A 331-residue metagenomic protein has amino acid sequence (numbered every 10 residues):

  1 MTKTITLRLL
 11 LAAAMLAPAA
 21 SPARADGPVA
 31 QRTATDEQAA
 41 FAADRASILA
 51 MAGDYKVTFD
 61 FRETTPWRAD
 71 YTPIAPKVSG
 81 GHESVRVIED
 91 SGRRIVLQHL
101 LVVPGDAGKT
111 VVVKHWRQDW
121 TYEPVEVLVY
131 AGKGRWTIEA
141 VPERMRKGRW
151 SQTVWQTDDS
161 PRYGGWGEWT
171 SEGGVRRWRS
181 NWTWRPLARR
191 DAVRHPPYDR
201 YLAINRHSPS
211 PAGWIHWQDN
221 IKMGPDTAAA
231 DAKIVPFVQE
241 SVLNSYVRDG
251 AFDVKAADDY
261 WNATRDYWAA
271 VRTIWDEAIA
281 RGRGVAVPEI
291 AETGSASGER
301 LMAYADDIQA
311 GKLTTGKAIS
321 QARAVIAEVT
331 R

Functional and structural regions predicted by a protein language model:
M1-L10: Bacterial N-terminal signal peptides that target proteins for export
P18-A20: N-terminal signal peptide c-region/cleavage motif recognized by signal peptidases
P22-A25: Boundary at the C-terminal end of the N-terminal hydrophobic targeting segment
Q38-D54: N-terminal helix-cap/turn-to-beta initiation motif at the start of protein domains
R68, D90-G134: N-terminal intrinsically disordered, cationic/polar leader segments that include organellar targeting peptides
P73-A75, S79-E89, Q98-L100, R117-Q118 (+3 more regions): Hydrophobic/aromatic beta-strand elements that line small-molecule binding cavities or substrate pockets in beta-rich
K147-L202, K222: Short helix-loop boundary/capping segments
D199-R206, P211-R331: Acidic, serine/threonine-rich low-complexity disordered tracts
